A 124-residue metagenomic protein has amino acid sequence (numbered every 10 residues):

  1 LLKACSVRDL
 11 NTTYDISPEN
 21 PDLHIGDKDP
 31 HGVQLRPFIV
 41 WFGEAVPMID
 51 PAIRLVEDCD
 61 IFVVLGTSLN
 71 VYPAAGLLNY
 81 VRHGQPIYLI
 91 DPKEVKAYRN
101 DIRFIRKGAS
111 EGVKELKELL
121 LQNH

Functional and structural regions predicted by a protein language model:
L1-H124: Conserved catalytic alpha/beta core of Sir2/sirtuin-type deacylases, generalized to analogous enzyme cores that bind
